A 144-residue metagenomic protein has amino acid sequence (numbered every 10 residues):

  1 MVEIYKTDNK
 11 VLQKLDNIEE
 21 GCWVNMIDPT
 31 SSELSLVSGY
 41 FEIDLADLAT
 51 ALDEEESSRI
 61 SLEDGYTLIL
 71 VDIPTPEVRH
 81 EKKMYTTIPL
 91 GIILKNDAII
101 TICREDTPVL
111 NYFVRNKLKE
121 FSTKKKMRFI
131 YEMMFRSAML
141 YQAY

Functional and structural regions predicted by a protein language model:
M1-Y144: Peripheral, non-transmembrane regulatory/ligand-interaction domains of membrane transport proteins
